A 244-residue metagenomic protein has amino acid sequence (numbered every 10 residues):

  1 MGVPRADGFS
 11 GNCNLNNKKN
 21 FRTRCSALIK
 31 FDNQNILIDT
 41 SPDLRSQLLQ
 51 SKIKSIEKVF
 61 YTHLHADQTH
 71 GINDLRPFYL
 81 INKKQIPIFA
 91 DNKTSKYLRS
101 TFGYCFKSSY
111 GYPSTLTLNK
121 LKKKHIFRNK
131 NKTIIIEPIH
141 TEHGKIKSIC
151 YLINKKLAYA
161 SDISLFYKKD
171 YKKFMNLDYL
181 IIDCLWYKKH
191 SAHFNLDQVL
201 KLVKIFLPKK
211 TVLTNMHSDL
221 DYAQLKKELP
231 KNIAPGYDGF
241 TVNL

Functional and structural regions predicted by a protein language model:
M1-S51, T117-K169, D238-L244: Core dinuclear metal-dependent hydrolase active-site scaffold
N33-A90, N176-Y179: Active-site metal-binding motif and surrounding structural segment of the metallo-beta-lactamase
D39, L48, H63, L98 (+5 more regions): Divalent metal-coordination and catalytic microenvironments
D43, H65, S164, L185 (+1 more regions): Catalytic metal-binding/acid-base residues of hydrolase active sites
S55-Y61, S109-S114, N232-Y237: Short hydrophobic/aromatic-enriched beta-strand-loop microsegments
N82-I86, T94-L118: Active-site neighborhood of divalent metal-dependent phosphoester bond hydrolases
I86-K93, K210-T214: Short internal beta-strands
K124, Y167-L244: Binuclear metal-ion centers of metallo-dependent hydrolases, dominated by the metallo-beta-lactamase
